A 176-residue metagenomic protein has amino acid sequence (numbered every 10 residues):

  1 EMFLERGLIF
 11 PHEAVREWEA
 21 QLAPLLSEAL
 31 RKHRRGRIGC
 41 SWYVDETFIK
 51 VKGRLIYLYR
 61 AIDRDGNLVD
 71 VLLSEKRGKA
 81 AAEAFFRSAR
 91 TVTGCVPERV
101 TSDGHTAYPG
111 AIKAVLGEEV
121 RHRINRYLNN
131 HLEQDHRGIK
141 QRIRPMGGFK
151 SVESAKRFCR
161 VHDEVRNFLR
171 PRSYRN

Functional and structural regions predicted by a protein language model:
E1-N176: Residue-level recognition of single "structural anchor" positions that define or cap local secondary structure
